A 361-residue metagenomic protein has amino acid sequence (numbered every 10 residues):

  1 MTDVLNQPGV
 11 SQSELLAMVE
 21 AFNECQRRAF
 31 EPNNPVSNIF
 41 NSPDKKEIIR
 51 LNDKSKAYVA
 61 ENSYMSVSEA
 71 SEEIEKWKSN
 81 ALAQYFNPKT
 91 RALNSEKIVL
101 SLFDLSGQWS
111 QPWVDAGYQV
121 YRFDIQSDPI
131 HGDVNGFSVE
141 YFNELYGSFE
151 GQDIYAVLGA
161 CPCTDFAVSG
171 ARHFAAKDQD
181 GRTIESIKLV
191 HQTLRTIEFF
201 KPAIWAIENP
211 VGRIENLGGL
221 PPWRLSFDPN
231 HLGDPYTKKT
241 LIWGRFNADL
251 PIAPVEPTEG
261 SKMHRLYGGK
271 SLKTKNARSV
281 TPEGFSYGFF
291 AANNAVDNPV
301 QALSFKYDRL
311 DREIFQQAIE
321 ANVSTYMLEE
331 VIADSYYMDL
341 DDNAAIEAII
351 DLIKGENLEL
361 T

Functional and structural regions predicted by a protein language model:
M1-L5, E72, E96, A295-S304 (+1 more regions): Short intrinsically disordered terminal tails
D3-F30: Extended alpha-helical segments
E24, Q316-Q317, E330-A333, D351: Extended, non-membrane alpha-helical segments enriched in charged/polar residues
R27-R28, R50, R312: Basic polycationic patches enriched in arginine
N34-S63, V67, Y307, E320-E347: Acidic, low-complexity, intrinsically disordered interaction modules
S63-A81, L340-N357: Repeat-associated, polar segments at repeat-unit boundaries in modular proteins
W77-Q301, L360: Conserved active-site and SAM-binding loop architecture of S-adenosyl-L-methionine-dependent nucleic-acid
A302-I319: N-terminal acidic leader/helix
